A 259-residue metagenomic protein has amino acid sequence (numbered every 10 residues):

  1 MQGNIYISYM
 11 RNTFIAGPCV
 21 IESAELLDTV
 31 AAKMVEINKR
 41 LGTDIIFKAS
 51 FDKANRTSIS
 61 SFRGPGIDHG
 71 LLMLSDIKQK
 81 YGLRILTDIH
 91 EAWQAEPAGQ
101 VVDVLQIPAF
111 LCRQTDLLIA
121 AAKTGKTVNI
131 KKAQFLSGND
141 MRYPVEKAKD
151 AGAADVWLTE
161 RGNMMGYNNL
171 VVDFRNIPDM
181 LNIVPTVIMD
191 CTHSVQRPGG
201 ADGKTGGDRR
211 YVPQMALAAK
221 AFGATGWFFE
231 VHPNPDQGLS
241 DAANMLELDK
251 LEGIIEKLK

Functional and structural regions predicted by a protein language model:
M1-I15, L72, K259: N-terminal amphipathic alpha-helix/helix-capping segment at the start of soluble metabolic enzymes
Y9-T13, L41-I45, Q79-I85, V101-D103 (+4 more regions): Short, well-ordered coil/turn segments that N-cap beta-strands
F14-L26, I46-I67, V231-D241: Glycine-rich, proline-tolerant flexible connector loops at the mouths of alpha/beta enzymes
A16-T29, T57-P65, L83-D88, I107-F110 (+2 more regions): Active-site mouth loops of central-metabolism enzymes
L27-A31, V35, A95, Q100-F110 (+2 more regions): A short alpha/beta connector and helix-capping loop motif
M34-L41, S60-L86, A121-T127, I177-V187 (+2 more regions): Alpha-helix-loop-beta-strand connector modules within alpha/beta enzyme cores
P65-G66, Y81-Q94, D103-D116, T127-G138 (+1 more regions): Catalytic beta/alpha-barrel core
G125, N129-V231: Catalytic alpha/beta core domains of metabolic enzymes, predominantly
